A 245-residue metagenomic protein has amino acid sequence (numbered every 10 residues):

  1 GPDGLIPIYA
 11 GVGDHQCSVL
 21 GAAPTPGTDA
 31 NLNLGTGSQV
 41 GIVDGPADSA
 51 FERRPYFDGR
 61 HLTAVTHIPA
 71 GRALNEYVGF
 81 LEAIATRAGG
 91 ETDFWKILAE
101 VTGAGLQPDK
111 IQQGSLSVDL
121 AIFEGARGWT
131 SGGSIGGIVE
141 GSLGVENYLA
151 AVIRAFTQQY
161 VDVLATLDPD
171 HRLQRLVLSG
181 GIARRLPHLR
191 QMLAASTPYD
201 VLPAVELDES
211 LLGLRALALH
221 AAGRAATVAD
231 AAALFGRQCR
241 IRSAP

Functional and structural regions predicted by a protein language model:
P2-V177, R184-S243: Active-site core segments that coordinate phosphate-bearing ligands/cofactors across diverse enzyme families
